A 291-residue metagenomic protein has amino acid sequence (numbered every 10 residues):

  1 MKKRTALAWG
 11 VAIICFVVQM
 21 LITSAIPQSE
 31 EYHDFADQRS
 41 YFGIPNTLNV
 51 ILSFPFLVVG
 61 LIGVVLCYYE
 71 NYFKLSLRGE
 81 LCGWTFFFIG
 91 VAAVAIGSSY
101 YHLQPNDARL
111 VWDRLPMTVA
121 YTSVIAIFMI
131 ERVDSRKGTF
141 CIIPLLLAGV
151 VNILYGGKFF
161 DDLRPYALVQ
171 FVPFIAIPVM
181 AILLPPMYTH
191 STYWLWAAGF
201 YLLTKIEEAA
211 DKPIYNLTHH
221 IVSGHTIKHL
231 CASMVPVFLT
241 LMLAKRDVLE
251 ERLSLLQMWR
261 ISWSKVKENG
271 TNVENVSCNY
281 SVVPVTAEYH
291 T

Functional and structural regions predicted by a protein language model:
M1-T291: Multi-pass alpha-helical transmembrane bundles in non-GPCR membrane proteins that perform intramembrane catalysis
